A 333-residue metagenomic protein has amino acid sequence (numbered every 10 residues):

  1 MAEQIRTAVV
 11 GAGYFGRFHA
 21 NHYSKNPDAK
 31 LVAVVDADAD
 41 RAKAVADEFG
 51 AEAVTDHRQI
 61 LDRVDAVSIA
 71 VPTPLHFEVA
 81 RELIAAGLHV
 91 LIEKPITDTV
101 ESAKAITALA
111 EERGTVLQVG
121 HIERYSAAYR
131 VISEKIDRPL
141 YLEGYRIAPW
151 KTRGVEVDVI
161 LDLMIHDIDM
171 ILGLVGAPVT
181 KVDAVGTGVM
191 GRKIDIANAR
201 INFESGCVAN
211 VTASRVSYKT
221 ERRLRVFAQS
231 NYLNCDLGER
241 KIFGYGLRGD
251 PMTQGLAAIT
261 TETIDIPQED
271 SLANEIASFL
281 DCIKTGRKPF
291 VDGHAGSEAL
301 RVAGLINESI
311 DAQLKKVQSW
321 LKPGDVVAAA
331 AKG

Functional and structural regions predicted by a protein language model:
M1, A66-I69, S278-G333: C-terminal helix-rich "cap/oligomerization" subdomain common to oxidoreductases
M1-F49, I171: N-terminal Rossmann-like dinucleotide-binding module
F49-T107: Beta-loop-alpha module in the N-terminal Rossmann-like domain of NAD(P)-dependent dehydrogenases, especially those
A51, A86-L88, R113-V116, C207: A short helix->loop->beta-strand "cap" motif at the edges of active sites that frequently abuts
T55, I92, L117-V119, E143 (+1 more regions): Hydrophobic residues in well-ordered beta-strands that form the structural core
T97-G154: A contiguous active-site-proximal alpha/beta segment in oxidoreductase catalytic domains
G120-A127, W150-K181, A295-G296: Mid-domain beta-loop-alpha active-site segment that forms a flexible, acidic cofactor/metal-binding surface
I168-K241, E269, A273-R287, L321-G333: Contiguous beta-strand/loop segments that form the cofactor/metal-binding neighborhood of enzyme cores
